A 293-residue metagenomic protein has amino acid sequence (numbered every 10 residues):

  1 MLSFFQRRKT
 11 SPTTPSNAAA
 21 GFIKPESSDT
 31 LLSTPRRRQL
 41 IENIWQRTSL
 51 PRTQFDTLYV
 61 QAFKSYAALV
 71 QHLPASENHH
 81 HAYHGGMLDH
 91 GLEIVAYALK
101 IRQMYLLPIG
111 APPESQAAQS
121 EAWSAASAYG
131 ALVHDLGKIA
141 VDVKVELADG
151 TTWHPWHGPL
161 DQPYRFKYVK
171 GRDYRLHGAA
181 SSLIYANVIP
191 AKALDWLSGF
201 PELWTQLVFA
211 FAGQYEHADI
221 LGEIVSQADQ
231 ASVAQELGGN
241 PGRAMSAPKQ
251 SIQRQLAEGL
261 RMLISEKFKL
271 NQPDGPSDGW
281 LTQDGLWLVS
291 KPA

Functional and structural regions predicted by a protein language model:
M1-H81: Non-catalytic interface/linker regions that flank or bridge core catalytic/transmembrane domains
L32-R36, L50, Q54, E202 (+2 more regions): Alpha-helix boundary/N-cap detector
I44-T48, A62, A98-Y105, Y185-K192 (+1 more regions): Hydrophobic, Leu/Ile/Phe/Ala-enriched alpha-helical segments that form helix-helix packing faces
R52, D56, H84-G91, A122 (+1 more regions): Amphipathic, non-membrane alpha-helical segments in soluble helical-bundle scaffolds
Y59-N78, H84-I109: A short mid-domain helix/strand-loop element embedded in enzyme catalytic domains that forms or borders the active-site
A75, I101-R102, L106-S246, W280 (+1 more regions): Divalent metal-dependent catalytic cores for phosphoryl transfer on phosphate-bearing substrates
H80-H81, H90, H134, H177: Histidine-centered active-site/metal-ligand motif
A244-A293: Non-catalytic terminal regions of proteins
